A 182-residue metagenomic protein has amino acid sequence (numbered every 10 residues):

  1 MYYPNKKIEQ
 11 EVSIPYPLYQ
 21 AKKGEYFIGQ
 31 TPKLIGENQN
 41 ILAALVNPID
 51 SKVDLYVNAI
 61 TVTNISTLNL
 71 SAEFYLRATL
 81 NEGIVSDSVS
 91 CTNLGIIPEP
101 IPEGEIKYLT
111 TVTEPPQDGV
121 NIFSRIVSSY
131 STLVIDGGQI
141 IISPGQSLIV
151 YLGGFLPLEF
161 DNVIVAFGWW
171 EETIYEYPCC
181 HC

Functional and structural regions predicted by a protein language model:
M1-C182: Beta-strand-centric surfaces of beta-sandwich/beta-rich domains
